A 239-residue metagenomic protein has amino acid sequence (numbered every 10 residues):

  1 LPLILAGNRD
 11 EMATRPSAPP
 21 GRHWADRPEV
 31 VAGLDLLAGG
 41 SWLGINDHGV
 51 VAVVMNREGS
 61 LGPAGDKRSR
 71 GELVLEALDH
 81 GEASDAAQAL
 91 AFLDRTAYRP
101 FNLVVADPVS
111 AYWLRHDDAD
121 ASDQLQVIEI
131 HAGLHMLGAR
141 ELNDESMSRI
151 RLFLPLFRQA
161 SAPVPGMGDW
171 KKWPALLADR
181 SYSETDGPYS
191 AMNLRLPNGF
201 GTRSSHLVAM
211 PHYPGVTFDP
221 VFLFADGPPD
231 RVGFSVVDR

Functional and structural regions predicted by a protein language model:
L1-R239: N-terminal nucleophile
